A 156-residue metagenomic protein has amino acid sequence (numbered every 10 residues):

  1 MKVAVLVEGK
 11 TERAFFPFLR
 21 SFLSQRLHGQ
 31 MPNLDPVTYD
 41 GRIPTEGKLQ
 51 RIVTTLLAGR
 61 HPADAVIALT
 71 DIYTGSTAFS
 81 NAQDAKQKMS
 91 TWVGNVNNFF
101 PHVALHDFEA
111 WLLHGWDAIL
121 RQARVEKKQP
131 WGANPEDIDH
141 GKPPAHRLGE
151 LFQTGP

Functional and structural regions predicted by a protein language model:
K2, R13-Y39, Q50-P156: C-terminal accessory helical subdomains adjacent to catalytic cores in phosphodiester- and nucleotide-handling enzymes
V7-G9: Extended, compositionally biased accessory segments flanking or bridging domains
